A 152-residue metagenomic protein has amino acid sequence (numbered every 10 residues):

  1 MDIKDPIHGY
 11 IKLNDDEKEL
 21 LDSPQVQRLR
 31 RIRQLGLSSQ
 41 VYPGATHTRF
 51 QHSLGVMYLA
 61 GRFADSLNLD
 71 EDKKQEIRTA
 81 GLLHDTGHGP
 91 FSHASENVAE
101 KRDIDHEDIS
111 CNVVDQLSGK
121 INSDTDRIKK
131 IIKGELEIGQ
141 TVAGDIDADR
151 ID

Functional and structural regions predicted by a protein language model:
M1-I32, Q40-R78, G87-D152: Sequence-structural signature of the catalytic-core scaffold of metal-dependent phosphohydrolases that act on
